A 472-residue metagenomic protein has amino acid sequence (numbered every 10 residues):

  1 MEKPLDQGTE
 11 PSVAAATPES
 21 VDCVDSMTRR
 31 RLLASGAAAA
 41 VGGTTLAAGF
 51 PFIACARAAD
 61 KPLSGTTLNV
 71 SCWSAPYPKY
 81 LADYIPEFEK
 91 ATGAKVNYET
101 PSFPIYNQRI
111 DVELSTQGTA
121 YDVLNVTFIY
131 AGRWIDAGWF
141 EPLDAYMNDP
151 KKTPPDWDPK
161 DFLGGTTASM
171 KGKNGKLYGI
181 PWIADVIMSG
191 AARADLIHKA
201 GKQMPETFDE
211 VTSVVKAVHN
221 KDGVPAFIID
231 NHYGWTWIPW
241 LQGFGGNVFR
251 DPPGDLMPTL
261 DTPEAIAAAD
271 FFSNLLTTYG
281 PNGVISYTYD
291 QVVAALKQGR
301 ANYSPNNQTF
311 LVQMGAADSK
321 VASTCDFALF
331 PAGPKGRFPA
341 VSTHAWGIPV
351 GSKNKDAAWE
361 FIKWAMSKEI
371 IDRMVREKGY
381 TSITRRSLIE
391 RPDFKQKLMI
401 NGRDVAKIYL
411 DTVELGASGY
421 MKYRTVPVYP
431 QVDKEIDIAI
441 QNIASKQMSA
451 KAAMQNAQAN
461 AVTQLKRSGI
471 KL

Functional and structural regions predicted by a protein language model:
M1-T28, A40-V41, T45-L46, I53-A54: N-terminal secretory signal peptides
A56, A75-K95, I436, M454: Short, polar/charged alpha-helical segment
D60-P62, F128-I187, T324-A328, L410: Hinge/lid segment of periplasmic solute-binding proteins
K61, M147-K151, T309-A322, G333-E435 (+1 more regions): C-terminal lobe and pocket-closing loops of periplasmic/extracytoplasmic Venus-flytrap solute-binding proteins
K61-P62, K95, H198, E414-L472: Conserved C-terminal helix/tail region of periplasmic/extracytoplasmic solute-binding proteins
E87-F162, D195-E206, N302-Y303, D318-K320: Extracytoplasmic "Venus flytrap"/periplasmic binding protein-like
T167-I183, M188, E210-P258, E264-A265 (+1 more regions): Extracytoplasmic/periplasmic solute-binding protein
V215-H219, G254-S286, F330: Glycine-centered hinge/linker elements that transmit conformational signals in sensory and ligand-binding systems
